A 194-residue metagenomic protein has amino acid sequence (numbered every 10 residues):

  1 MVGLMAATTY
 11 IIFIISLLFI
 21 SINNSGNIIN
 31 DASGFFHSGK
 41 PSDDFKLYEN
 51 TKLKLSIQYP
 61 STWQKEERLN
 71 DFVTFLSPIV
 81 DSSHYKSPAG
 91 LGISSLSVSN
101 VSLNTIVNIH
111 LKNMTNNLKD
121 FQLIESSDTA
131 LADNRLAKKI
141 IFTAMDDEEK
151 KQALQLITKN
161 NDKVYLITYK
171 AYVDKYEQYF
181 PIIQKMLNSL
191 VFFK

Functional and structural regions predicted by a protein language model:
M1-I11: N-terminal Sec-pathway targeting helices
F13-A32: Hydrophobic single-pass membrane-insertion segments
G34-D71: N-terminal "mature-domain start" segment
K52, E67, M114-L118, V191-K194: Sec/Tat-exported extracytoplasmic proteins
Y59, S102, I106-H110, Y179-M186: Stable alpha-helical elements in mature extracytoplasmic
S61-T62, E125, K139, N188-S189: Extracellular/lumenal ectodomain signal focusing on beta-strand-rich modules and carbohydrate-recognition contexts
W63, K163-K194: Surface-exposed amphipathic alpha-helical segments
R68-L166, A171, K175: Conserved polar/disulfide-associated segments of primarily extracytoplasmic proteins
